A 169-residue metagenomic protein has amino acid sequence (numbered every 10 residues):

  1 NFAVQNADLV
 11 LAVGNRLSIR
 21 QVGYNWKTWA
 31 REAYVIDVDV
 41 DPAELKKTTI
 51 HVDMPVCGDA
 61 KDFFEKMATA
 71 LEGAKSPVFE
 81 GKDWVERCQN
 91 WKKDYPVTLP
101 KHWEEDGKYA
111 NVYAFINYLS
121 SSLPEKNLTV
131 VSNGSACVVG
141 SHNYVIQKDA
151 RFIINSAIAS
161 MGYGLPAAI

Functional and structural regions predicted by a protein language model:
N1-R87: Glycine-rich, acidic loop regions that bind phosphate or pyrophosphate groups
Q89-A168: Active-site diphosphate/adenylate-binding microenvironment
